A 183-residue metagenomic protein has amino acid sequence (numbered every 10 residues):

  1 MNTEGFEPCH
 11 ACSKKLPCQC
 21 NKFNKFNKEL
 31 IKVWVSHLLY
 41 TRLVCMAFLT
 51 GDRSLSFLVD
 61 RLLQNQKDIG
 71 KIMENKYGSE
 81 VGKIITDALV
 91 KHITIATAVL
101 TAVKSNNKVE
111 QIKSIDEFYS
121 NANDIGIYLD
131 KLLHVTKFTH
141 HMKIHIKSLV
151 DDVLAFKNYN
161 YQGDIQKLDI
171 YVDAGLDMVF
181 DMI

Functional and structural regions predicted by a protein language model:
N2-S13, C20-F48, D52-L55, V59-L62 (+2 more regions): C-terminal amphipathic alpha-helix
K14-Q19, K71-M73: Short, charged/polar, low-complexity loop and linker segments that flank or interrupt alpha-helical bundles
Q64-N75, L89: A glycine-rich, hydrophobic loop/mini-helix early in the fold
G70-Y77, V81, A96-K104, G126: Membrane-helix exit/interface motif
E80-I84, T136-F138: Short, surface-exposed acidic
I85, V90-I95, V99-Y119: All-alpha RGS (Regulator of G-protein Signaling) helical domain and cognate RGS-like helical scaffolds
